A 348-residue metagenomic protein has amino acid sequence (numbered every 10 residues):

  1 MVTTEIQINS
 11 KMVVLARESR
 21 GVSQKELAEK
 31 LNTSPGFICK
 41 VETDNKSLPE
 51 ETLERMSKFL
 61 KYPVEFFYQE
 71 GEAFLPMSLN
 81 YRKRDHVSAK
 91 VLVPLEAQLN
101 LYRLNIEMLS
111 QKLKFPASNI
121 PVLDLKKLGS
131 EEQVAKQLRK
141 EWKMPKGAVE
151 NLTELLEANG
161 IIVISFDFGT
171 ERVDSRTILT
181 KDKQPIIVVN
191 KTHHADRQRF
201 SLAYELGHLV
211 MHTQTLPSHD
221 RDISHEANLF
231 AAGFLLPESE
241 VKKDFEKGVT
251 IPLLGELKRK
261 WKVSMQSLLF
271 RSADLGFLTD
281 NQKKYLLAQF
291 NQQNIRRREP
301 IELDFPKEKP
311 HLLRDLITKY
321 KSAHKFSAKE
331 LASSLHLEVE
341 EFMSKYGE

Functional and structural regions predicted by a protein language model:
M1-E348: Active-site hotspot residues in diverse enzymes, especially metal/ion-binding acidic/histidine motifs
